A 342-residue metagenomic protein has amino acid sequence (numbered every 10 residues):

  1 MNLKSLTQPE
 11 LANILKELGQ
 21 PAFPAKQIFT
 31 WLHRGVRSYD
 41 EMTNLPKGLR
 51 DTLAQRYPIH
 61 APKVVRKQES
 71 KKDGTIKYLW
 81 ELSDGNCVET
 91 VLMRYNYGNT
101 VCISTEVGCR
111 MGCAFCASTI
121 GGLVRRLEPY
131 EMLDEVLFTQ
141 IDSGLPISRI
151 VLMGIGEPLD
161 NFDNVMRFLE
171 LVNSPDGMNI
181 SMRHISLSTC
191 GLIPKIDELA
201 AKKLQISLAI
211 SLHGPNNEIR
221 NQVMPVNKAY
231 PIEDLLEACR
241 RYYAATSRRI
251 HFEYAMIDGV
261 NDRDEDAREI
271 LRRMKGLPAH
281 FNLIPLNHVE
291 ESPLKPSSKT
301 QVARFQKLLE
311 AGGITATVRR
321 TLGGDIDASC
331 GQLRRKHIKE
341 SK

Functional and structural regions predicted by a protein language model:
M1-V88, R240-R248, Y254-K342: Auxiliary Fe-S-binding modules of radical SAM enzymes
S70, S104-T105, S118, S188 (+1 more regions): Short linear Ser/Thr-Pro motifs
I76, V88, N99-I103, M111 (+1 more regions): Generic beta-strand structural signal
G85-M93, Y97: P-loop NTP-binding catalytic core
R94-E131: Canonical Radical SAM [4Fe-4S] cluster-binding loop centered on the CxxxCxxC motif and its immediate flanking residues
I120-R149: Conserved alpha-helical substructure of the radical SAM core
F138-R149, G154-A316: Conserved AdoMet/S-adenosylmethionine-binding subsite of the radical SAM
